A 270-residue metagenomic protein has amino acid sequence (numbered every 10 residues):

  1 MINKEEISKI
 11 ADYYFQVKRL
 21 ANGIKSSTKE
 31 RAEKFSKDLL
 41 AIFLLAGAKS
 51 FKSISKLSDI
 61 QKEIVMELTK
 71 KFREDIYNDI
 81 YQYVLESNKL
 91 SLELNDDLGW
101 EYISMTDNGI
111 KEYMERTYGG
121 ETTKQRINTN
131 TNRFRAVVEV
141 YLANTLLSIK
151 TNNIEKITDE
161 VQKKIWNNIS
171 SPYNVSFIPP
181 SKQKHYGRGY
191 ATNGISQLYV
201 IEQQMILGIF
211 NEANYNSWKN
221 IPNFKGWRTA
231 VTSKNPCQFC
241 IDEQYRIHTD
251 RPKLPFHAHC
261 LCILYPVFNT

Functional and structural regions predicted by a protein language model:
M1-T192, M205, T270: N-terminal leader/targeting and assembly helices and adjacent pre-domain segments
I178, K182, Y186-T270: Acidic, glycine-rich two-metal-ion catalytic cores of nucleic acid-processing enzymes
